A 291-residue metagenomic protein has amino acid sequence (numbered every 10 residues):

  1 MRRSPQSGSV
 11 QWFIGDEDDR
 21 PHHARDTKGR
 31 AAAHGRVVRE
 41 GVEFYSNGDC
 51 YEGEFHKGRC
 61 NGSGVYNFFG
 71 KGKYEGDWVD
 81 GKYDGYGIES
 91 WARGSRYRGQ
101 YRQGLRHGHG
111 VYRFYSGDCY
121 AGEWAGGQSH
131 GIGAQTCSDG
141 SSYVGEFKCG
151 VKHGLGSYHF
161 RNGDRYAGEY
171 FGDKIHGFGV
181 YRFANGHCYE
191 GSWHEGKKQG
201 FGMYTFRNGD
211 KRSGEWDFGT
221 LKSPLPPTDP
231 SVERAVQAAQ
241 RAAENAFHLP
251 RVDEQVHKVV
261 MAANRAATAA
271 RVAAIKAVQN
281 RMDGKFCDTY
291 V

Functional and structural regions predicted by a protein language model:
M1-V291: Intrinsically disordered, low-complexity repeat tracts enriched in Gly/Pro/Ser/Thr and acidic residues, frequently
